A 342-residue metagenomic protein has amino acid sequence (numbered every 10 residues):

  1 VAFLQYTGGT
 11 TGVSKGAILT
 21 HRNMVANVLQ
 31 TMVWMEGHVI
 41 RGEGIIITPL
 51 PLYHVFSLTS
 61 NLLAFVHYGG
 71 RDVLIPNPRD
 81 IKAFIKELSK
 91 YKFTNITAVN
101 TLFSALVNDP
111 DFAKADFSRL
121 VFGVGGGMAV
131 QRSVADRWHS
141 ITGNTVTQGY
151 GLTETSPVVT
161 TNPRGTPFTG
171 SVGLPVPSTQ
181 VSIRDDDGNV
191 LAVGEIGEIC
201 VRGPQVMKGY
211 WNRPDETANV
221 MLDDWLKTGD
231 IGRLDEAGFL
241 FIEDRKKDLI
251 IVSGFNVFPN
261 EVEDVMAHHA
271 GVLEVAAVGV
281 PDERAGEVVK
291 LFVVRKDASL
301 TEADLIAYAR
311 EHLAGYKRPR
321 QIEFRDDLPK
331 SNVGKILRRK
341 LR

Functional and structural regions predicted by a protein language model:
V1, T7-T10, I46, L52 (+8 more regions): Conserved S/T- and glycine-rich ATP-binding loop of Class I adenylate-forming
A2-L29: Conserved AMP-binding A3 loop
V25-I45, V55-T94, D109: Conserved AMP-binding/adenylation subdomain of ANL enzymes
G70, F93-A98, V107-F168, Q180: Gly/Ser/Thr-rich phosphate-binding loop
S89, I96, G203, K208-N212 (+5 more regions): AMP-binding/adenylate-forming catalytic core of the ANL superfamily
G127, G151, G173, D230 (+1 more regions): Active-site glycine-centered loops adjacent to acidic/histidine catalytic or metal-binding residues that shape
A129, P167-N212, V220: Adenylate-forming AMP-binding core of the ANL superfamily, especially NRPS adenylation
Y150, S182-C200, E236-A237, A298-E302 (+1 more regions): Conserved beta-loop-beta connector loops within the AMP-binding
